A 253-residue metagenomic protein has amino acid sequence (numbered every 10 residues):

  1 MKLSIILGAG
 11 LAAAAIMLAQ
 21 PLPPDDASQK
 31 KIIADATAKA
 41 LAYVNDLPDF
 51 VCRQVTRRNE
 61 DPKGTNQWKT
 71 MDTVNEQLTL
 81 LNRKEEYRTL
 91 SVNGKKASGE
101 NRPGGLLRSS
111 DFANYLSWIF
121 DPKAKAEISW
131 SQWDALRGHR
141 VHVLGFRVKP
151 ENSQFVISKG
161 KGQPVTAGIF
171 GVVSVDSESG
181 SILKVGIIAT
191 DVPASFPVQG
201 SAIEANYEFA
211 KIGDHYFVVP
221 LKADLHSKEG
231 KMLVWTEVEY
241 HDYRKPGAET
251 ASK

Functional and structural regions predicted by a protein language model:
M1-G10: Bacterial N-terminal signal peptides that target proteins for export
G10-Q20: Hydrophobic h-region of N-terminal signal peptides that target proteins for export in Gram-negative bacteria
Q20-I169, S177-K184, I188-K253: Structured extracytoplasmic
